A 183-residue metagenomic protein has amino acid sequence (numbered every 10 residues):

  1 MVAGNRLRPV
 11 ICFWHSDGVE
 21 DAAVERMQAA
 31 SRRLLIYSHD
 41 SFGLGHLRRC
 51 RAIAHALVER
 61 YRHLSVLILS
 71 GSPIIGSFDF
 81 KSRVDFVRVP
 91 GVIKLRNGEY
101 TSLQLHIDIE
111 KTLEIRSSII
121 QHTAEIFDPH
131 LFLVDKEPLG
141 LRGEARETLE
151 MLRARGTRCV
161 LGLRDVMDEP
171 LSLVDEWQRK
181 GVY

Functional and structural regions predicted by a protein language model:
N5-I11: N-terminal amphipathic/hydrophobic targeting modules at extreme N-termini, encompassing cleavable Sec/SRP-type signal
D21-P73: N-terminal subdomain of nucleotide-sugar transferases
S38, A56-K111, I115-S117: Conserved nucleotide-sugar phosphate-binding/catalytic loop shared by glycosyltransferases and other
H39, E137, L163-V166: Histidine-centered beta-alpha loop that forms part of the nucleotide-sugar donor binding/catalytic region in diverse
I74-G76, F132-M151: An aromatic- and histidine-rich active-site surface loop
S102-R142: Conserved nucleotide-sugar donor-binding subdomain of glycosyltransferases
L149-Y183: Active-site-proximal region of nucleotide-activated glycan assembly enzymes, centered on histidine/acidic-rich loops
